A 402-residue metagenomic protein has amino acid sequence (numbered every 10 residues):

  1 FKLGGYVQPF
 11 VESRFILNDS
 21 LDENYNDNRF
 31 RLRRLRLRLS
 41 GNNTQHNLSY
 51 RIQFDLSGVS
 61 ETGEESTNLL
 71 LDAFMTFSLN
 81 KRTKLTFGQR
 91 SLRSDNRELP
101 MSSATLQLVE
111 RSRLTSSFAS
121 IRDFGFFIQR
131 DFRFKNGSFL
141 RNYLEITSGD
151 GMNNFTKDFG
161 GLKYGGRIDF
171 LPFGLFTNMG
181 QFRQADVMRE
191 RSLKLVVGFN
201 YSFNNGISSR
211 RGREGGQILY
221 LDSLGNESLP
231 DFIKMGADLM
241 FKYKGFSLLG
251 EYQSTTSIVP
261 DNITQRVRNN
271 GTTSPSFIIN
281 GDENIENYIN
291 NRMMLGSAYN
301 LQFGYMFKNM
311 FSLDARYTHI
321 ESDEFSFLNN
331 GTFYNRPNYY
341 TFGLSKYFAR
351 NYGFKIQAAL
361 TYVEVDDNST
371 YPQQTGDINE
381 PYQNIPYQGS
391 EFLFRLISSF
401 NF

Functional and structural regions predicted by a protein language model:
F1-F15, D22-M152, T156-G174, L193 (+4 more regions): Outer membrane beta-barrel
V11-L17, G206-R210: Short, solvent-exposed loop/turn elements at domain surfaces
L17-N18, Y50, E65, G88 (+10 more regions): A generic "cationic amphipathic patch" detector
N18-D19, G281: Short glycine/proline-rich turn/loop motifs
D22, F159-G161, F182-M188, E214-Q217: Short intrinsically disordered coil segments
F127, G180-R183, P230-K234: A Trp-anchored, charged/polar loop motif used as the substrate-binding/catalytic surface of acyl/ester-handling
G174-L193: Short mixed-charge
R191-F402: Outer-membrane beta-barrel pore domains
